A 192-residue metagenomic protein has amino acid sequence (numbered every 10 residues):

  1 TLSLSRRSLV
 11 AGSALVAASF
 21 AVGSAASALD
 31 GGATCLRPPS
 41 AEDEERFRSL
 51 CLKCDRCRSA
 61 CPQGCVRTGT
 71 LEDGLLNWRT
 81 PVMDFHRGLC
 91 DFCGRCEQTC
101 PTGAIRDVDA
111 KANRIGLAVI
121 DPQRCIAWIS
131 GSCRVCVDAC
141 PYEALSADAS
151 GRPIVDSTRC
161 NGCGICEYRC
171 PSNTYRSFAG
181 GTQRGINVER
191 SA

Functional and structural regions predicted by a protein language model:
T1-A192: Non-ligating segments of multi-cofactor redox enzymes
